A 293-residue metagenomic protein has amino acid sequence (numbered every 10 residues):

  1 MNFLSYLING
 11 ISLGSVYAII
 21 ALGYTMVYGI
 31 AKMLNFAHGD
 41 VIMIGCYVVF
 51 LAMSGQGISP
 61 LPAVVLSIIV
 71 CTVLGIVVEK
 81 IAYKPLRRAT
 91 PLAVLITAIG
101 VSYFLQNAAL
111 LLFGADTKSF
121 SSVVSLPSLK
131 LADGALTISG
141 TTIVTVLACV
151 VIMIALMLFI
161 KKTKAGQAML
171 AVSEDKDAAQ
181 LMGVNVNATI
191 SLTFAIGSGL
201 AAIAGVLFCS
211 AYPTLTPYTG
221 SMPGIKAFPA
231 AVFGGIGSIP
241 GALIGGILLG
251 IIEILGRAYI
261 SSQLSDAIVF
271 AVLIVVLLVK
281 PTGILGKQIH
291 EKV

Functional and structural regions predicted by a protein language model:
M1-I20, V48, I58-A63, A89-A93 (+4 more regions): Membrane-interfacial amphipathic/re-entrant helices at transmembrane-helix boundaries
I8, I30-V77, I81, L86 (+1 more regions): Membrane-embedded helix boundary and interhelical linker motif in transport proteins
L13, A135-L215, I239-I244: Helix-loop-helix "hairpin" substructures at the membrane interface of multi-pass membrane proteins
S15, Y24-C46, P60, R88-A93 (+7 more regions): Short, non-helical or kinked segments that cap or interrupt transmembrane helices
Y24, G57-V101, A108, I244-L249 (+1 more regions): Alpha-helical transmembrane segments within multi-pass membrane transporters and channels
C46-F50, S67-L74, I99-A109, A148-M157 (+4 more regions): Hydrophobic core segments of alpha-helical transmembrane domains in multi-pass membrane transport and ion-translocation
G57-I69, F194-A201, L207-A271: Transmembrane alpha-helical segments in multi-pass inner-membrane proteins
L86, P91-K162, T189-L192, L255 (+4 more regions): Transmembrane helix-bundle core of multi-pass membrane transporters and related energy-transducing complexes
